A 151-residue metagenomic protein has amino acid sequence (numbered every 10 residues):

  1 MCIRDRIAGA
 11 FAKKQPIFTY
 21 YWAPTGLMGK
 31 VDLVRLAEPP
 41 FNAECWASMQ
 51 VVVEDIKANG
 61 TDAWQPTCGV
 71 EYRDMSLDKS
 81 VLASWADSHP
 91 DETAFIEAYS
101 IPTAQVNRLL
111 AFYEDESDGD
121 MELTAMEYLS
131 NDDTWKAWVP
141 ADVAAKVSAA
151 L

Functional and structural regions predicted by a protein language model:
M1-C2: Short, small-residue-biased leader/transition segments that mark boundaries at the very start of proteins
R6-K14, D91, F95-L151: An extracytoplasmic/periplasmic, membrane-proximal ligand-sensing/linker region
A10-A47: A ligand-binding cleft/hinge motif common to bilobed small-molecule-binding domains
K13, E71-D74: A structural signal for short secondary-structure junctions
C45-P66: Charged, glycine/proline-rich intrinsically disordered loops and linkers
M75-S88, F95, L109-F112: A bilobed periplasmic-binding-protein/Venus flytrap-type ligand-binding module shared by bacterial periplasmic
